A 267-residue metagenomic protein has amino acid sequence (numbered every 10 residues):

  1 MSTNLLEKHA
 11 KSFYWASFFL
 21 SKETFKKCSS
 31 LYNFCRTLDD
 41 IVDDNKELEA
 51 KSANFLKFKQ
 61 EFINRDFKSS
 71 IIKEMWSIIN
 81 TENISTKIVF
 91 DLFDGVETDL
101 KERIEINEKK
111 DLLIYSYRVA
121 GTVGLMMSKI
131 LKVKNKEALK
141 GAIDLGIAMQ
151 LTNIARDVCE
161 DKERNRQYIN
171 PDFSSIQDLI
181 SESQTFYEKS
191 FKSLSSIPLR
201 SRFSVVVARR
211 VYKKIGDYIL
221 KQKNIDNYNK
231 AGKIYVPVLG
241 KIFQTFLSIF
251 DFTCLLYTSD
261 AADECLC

Functional and structural regions predicted by a protein language model:
M1-M149, A155-S259: Catalytic cores of Mg2+-dependent Asp-rich isoprenoid enzymes
Y257-C267: Single conserved hydrophobic/aromatic residue that forms the stacking wall/gate of nucleotide- or nucleobase-binding
